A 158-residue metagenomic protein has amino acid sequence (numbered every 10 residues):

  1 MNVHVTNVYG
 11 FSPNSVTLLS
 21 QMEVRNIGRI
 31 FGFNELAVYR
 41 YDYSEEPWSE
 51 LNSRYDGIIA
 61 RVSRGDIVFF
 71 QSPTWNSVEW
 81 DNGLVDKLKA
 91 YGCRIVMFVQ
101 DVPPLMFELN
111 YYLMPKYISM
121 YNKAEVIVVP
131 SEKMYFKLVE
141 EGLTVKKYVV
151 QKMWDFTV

Functional and structural regions predicted by a protein language model:
M1-N76: N-terminal pre-catalytic "stem/leader" segment of glycosyltransferase-like enzymes
N2, N34, R94, E125-V126 (+1 more regions): Residues at the starts of beta-strands that form the adenosine-phosphate
F11-P13, P104-L105, F136, T157: Flexible, glycine-rich phosphate/dinucleotide-binding loops and adjacent beta-alpha linkers at cofactor/substrate
E35-V38, M97, V150: A structural preference for short, hydrophobic beta-strand core positions in alpha/beta folds
Y41-S44, D101, W154-F156: Short, solvent-exposed coil/turn elements at secondary-structure transition points
E46-K123, V129-K137: Extended catalytic core of nucleotide-activated donor transferases of GT-like folds
E125-V139, L143-V158: Donor nucleotide-sugar binding/catalytic pocket of nucleotide-sugar-dependent glycosyltransferases
